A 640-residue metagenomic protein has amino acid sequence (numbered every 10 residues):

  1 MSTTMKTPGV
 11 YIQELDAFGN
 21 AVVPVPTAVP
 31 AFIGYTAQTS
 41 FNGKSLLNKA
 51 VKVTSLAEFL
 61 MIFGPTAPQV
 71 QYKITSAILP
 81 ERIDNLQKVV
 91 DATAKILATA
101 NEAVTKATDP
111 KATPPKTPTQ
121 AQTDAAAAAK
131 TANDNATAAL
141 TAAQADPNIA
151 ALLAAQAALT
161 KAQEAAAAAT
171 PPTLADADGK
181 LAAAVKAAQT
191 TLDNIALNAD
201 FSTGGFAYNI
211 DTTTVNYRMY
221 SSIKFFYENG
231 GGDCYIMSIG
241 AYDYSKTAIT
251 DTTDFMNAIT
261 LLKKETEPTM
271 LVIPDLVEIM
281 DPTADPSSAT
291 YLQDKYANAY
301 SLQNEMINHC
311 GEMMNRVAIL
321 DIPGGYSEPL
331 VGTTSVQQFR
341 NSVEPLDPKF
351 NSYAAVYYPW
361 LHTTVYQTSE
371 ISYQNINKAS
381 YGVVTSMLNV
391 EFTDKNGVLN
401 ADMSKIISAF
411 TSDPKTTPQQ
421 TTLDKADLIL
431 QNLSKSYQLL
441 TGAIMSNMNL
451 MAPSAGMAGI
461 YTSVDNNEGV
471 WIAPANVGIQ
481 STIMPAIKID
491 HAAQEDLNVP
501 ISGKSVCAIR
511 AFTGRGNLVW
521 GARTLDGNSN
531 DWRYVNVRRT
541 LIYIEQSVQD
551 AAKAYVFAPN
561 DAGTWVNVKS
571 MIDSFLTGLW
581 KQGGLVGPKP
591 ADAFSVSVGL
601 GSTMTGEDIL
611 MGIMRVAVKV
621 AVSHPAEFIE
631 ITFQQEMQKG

Functional and structural regions predicted by a protein language model:
M1-K88, N194-D233, K263-V277, I307-G640: Structured, hydrophobic secondary-structure cores that serve as assembly/anchoring elements
Q13, Y217, I236-L262: Short linear interaction motifs
S55, T119, N148, T173 (+3 more regions): A diffuse structural propensity rather than consistent per-protein peaks
R82-L192: Extended amphipathic alpha-helical heptad-repeat regions
K95, T105, T113, A128 (+11 more regions): A generic signature of intrinsically disordered, low-complexity regions enriched in glycine/proline and charged/polar
N216-Y220, T252-M256, P286-M306: Well-ordered, non-membrane alpha-helical segments in soluble/globular domains
Y242-S245, L276-D285, G325-S327: Short acidic, S/G/P-rich loop/turn micro-motifs used as interaction or catalytic elements
